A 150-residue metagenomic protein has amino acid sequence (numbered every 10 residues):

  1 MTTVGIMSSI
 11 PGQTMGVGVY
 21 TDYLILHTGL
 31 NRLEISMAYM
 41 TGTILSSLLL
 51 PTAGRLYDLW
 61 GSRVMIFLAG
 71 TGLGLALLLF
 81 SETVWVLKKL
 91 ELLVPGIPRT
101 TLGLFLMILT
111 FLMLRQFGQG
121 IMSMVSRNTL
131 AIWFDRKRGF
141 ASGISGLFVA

Functional and structural regions predicted by a protein language model:
M1-R32, L49-A53: Extracytoplasmic
M7, A76, K89-I121: Hydrophobic core of transmembrane alpha-helices in multi-pass small-molecule transporters, especially MFS/SLC-type
L24, R115-F134, S142: Intracellular juxtamembrane helix-capping segments at the cytosolic ends of symmetry-related transmembrane helices
L30-Y39, G103, S142: Juxtamembrane helix-start elements in MFS-like secondary transporters
T43-I44, A150: Short hydrophobic/small-residue motifs within alpha-helical transmembrane segments of multi-pass transporter-like
L48-S62: Helix-to-loop junctions at the C-terminal end of transmembrane segments in multipass secondary transporters
V64-L79: Structural signature of the two symmetry-related core transmembrane helices
F134-A150: Glycine-rich segments within core transmembrane alpha-helices of 12-TM secondary carriers
